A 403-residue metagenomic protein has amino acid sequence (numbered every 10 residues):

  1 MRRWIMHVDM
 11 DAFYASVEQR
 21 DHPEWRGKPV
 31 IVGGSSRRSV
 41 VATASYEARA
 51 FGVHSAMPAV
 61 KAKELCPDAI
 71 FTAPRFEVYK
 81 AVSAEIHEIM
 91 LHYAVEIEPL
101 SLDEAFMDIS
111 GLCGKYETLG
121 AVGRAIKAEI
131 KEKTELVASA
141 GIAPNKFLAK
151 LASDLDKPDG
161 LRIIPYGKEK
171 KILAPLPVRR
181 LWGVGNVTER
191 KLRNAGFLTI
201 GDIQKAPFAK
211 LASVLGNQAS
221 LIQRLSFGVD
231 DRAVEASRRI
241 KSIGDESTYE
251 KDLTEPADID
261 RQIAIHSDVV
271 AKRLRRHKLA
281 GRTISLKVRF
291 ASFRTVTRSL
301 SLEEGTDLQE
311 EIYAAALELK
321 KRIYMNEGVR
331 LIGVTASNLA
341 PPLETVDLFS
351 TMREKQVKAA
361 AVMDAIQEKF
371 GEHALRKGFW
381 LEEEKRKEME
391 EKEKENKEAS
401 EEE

Functional and structural regions predicted by a protein language model:
M1-I222, V234, K272, R353-E403: Gly/Gly-Pro- and Ser/Thr-rich, intrinsically disordered tail segments characteristic of DNA damage-repair and tolerance
H7, R180, T188-V329: DNA-contacting surface of Y-family translesion DNA polymerases
F13, R37-R38, A291-R294, L339-P341: Short, charged/polar surface micro-motifs in flexible loops or helix N-caps
K28, A138, D159, R282-I284 (+2 more regions): Change "...and in nucleic-acid phosphodiester-cleaving endonucleases..." to "...and in nucleic-acid processing enzymes
E47-A48, S301-E303, F349-S350: Short glycine-enriched, charge-decorated loop/helix-capping segments at active-site entrances that position
A105-G111, T297-L300, L343-F349: Short, hydrophobic beta-strand segments
I142-F147, G228, A280-F290, V329-A340 (+1 more regions): A glycine-rich phosphate-binding loop feature that marks nucleotide/adenosyl-phosphate handling sites
T306-D364: C-terminal hydrophobic structural anchor segments that stabilize assembly/packing rather than catalytic chemistry
